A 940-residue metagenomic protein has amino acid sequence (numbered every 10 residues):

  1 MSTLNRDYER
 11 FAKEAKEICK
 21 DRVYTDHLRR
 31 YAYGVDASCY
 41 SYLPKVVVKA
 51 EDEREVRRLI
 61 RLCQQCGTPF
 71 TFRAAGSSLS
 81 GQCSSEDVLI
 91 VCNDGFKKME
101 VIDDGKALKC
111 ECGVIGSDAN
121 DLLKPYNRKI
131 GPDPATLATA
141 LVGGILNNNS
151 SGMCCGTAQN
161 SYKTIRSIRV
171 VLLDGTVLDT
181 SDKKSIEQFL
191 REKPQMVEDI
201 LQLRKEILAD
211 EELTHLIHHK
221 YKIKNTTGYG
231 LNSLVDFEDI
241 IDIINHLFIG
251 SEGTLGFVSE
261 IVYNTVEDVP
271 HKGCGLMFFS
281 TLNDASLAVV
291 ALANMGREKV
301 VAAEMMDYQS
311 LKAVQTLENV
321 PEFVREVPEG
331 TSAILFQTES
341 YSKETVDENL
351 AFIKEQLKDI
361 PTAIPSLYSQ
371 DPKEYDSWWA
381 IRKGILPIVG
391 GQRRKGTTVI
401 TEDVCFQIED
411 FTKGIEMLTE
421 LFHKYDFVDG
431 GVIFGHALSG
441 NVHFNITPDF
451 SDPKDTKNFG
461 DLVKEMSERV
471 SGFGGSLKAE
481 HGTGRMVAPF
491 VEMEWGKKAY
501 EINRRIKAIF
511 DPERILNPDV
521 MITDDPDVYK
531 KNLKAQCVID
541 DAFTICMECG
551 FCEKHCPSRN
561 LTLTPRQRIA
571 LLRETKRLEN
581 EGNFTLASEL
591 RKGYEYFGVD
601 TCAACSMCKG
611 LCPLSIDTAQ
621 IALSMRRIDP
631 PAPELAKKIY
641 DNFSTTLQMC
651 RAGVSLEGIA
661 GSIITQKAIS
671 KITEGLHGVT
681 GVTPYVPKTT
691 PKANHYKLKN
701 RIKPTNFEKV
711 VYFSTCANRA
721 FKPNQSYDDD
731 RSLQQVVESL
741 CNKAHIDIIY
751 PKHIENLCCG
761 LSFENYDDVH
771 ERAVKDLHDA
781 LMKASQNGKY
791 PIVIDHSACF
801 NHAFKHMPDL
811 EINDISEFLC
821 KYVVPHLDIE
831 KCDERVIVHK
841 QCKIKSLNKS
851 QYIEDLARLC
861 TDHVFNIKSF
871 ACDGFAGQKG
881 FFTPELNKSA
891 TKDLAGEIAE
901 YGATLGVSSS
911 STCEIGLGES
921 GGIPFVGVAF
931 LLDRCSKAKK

Functional and structural regions predicted by a protein language model:
M1-R61, A75-K106, T254, V258-K272 (+3 more regions): N-terminal flexible segment immediately upstream of the FAD-binding catalytic core in FAD-dependent oxidoreductases
A15, S38-F70, V88, C92-P134 (+3 more regions): N-terminal glycine-rich flavin-associated loop
S38-C39, L79-S80, S84, L123-S167 (+4 more regions): A gly/ser-rich beta-alpha-beta helix-loop segment of oxidoreductase catalytic cores
E298-K395, G431, G435, P565-L572 (+3 more regions): Terminal amphipathic helices with adjacent charged low-complexity linkers/tails
I388, Q392-K395, P489-V538: Activity-critical C-terminal alpha-helical subdomain
D511, T618-K940: Iron-sulfur cluster-binding electron-transfer modules in prokaryotic oxidoreductases
I522, R559-Y594, S615-D641, I923-D933: Non-heme iron-sulfur electron-transfer modules
I539-R559, K592-I616, K843, F870-A871: Cysteine-centered iron-sulfur cluster-binding motifs in ferredoxin-type domains/subunits of redox enzymes
